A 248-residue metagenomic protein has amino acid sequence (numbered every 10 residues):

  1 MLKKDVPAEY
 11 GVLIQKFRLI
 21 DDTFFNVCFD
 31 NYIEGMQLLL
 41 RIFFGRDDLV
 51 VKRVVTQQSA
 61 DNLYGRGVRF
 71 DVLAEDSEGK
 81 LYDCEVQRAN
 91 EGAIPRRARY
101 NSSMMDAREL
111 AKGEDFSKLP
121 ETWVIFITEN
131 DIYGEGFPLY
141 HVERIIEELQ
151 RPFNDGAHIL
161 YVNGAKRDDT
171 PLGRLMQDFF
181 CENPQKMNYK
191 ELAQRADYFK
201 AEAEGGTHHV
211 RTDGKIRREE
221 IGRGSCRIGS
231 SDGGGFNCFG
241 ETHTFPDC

Functional and structural regions predicted by a protein language model:
M1-F17, T23, E75, Y82-Q87 (+1 more regions): Short, charged alpha-helical interaction segments and adjacent helix-coil junctions
M1-H158, D168-T170: Accessory alpha/beta interaction modules
Y161: Short hydrophobic beta-strand segments that form the core of ligand-binding sensory/regulatory domains
